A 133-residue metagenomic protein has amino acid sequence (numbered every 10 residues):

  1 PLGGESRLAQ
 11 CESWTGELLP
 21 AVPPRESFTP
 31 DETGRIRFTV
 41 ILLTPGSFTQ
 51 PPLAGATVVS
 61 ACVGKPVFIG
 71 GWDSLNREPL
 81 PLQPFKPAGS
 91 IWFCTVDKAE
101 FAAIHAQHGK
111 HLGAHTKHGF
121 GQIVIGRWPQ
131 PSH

Functional and structural regions predicted by a protein language model:
P1-H133: Conserved active-site/ligand-binding neighborhood in enzyme cores
